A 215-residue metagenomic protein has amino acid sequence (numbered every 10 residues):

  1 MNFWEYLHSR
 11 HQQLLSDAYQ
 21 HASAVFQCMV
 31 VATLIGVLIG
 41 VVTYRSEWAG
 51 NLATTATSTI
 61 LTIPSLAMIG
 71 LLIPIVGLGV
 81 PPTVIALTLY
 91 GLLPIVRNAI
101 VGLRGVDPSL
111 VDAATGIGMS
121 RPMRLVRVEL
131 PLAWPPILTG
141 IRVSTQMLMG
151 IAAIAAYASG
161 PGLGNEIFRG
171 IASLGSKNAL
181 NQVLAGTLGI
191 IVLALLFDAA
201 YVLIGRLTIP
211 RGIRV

Functional and structural regions predicted by a protein language model:
M1-M29, R169-L180: Periplasmic/extracellular loop-to-transmembrane helix junction in inner-membrane transport proteins
S16-A24, I73-P94, Q182-G186: Loop-to-helix entry region at the N-terminal start of transmembrane alpha-helices in multi-pass membrane transporters
A22, F26, V30-L38, V42 (+3 more regions): Generic alpha-helical transmembrane segments of integral inner-membrane proteins, especially permease/transport modules
F26, L89, R121-I154, Y201: Transmembrane alpha-helices
I39-L72, L87, R97-G105: Cytoplasmic-entry segments and transmembrane alpha-helices of multi-pass inner-membrane transporters
L87, G140-L195, A199: Non-cytoplasmic
N98, G102-I137: Short cytoplasmic-facing helical segments at TM-TM junctions of multi-pass membrane proteins
V101-R104, P108, L184-V215: C-terminal transmembrane helix and the adjacent membrane-cytosol boundary/short C-terminal tail of inner/organellar
